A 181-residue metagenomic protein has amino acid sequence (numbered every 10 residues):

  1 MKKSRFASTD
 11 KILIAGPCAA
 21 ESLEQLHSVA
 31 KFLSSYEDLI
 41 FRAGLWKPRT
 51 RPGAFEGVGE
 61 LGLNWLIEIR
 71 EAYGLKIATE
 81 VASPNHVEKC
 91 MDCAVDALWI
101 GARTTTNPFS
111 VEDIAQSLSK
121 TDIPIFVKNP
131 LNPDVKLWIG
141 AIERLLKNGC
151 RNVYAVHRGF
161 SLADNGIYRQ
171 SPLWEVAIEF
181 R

Functional and structural regions predicted by a protein language model:
M1-A15: N-terminal amphipathic alpha-helix/helix-capping segment at the start of soluble metabolic enzymes
F6, V111-R181: Catalytic alpha/beta core domains of metabolic enzymes, predominantly
S8-I12, E37-L39, E71-I77, A94-D96 (+2 more regions): Short, well-ordered coil/turn segments that N-cap beta-strands
K11-S28, R51-G57, K76-E80, G101-A102 (+2 more regions): Active-site mouth loops of central-metabolism enzymes
L23-K31, P84-A94, D134-I142: Catalytic cores of alpha/beta
R42-L61: Glycine-rich, proline-tolerant flexible connector loops at the mouths of alpha/beta enzymes
F55-T79, I114-P124, E175-R181: Alpha-helix-loop-beta-strand connector modules within alpha/beta enzyme cores
E56-V58, L75-V87, D96-V111, I123-V135 (+1 more regions): Catalytic beta/alpha-barrel core
